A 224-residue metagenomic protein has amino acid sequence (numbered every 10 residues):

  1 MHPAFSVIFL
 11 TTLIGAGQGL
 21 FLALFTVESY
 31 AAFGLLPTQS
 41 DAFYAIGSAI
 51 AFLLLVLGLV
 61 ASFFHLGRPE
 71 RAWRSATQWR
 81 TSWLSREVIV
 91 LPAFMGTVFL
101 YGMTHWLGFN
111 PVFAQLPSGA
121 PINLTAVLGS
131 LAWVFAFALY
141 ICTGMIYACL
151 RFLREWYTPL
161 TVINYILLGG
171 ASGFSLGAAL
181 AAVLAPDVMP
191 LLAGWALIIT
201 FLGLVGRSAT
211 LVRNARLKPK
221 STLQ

Functional and structural regions predicted by a protein language model:
M1, F5, I46-F52, R68-R74 (+2 more regions): Hydrophobic, membrane-facing alpha-helical anchors
M1-L54: N-terminal signal-anchor module of multipass membrane proteins
L10-A16, A32, W79-W83, I89-Q224: Long, contiguous internal "core" modules enriched in hydrophobic/ aromatic residues
L22, H65, L176: Hydrophobic/aromatic pocket-lining and membrane-interface residues
T26, L36-T97: Membrane helical hairpin/interfacial module
